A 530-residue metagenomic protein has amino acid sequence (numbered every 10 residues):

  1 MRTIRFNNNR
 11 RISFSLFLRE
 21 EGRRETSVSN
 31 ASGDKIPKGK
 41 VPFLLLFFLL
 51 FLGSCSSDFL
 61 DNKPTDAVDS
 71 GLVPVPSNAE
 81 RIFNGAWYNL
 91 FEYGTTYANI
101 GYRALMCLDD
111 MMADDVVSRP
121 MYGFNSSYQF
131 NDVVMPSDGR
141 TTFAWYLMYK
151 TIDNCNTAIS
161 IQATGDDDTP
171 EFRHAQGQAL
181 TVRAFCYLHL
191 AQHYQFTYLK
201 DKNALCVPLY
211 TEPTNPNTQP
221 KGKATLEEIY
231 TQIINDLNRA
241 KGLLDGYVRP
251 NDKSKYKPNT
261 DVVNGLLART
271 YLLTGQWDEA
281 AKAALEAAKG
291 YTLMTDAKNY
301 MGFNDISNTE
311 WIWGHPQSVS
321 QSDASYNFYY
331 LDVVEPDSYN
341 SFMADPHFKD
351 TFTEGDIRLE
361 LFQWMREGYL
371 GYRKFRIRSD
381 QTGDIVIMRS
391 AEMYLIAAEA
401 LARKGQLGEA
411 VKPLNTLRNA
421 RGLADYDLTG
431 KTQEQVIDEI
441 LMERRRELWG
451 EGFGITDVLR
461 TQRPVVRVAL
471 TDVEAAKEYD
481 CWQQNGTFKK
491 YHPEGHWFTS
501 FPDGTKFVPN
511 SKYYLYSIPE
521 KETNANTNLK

Functional and structural regions predicted by a protein language model:
C55-M106, F352, Y426, G430 (+2 more regions): Membrane-proximal, proline-rich intrinsically disordered regions
A67-L72, Y97-S118, Q195-N203, V207 (+2 more regions): Short, surface-exposed recognition loops and adjoining beta-strand edges that mediate ligand/DNA contacts, enriched
F83, F91-T95, E228, T274-G275 (+4 more regions): Extended ligand-binding clefts on enzyme/binding-domain cores
M121-Y194, A224, G242-D245, D380-I385 (+2 more regions): Conserved, well-structured interaction surfaces
Q176, R183, L190, L267 (+2 more regions): Structural register within alpha-helical repeat arrays
